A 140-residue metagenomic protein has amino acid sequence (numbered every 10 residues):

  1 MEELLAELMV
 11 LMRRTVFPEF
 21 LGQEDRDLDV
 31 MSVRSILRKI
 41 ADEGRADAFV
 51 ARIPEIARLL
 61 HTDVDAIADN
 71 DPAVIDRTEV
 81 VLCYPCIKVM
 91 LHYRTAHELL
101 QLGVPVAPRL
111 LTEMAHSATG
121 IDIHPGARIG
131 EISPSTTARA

Functional and structural regions predicted by a protein language model:
M1-E113: Terminal amphipathic alpha-helical/low-complexity segments used for targeting or macromolecular assembly
A115-A140: Structural signal for interior beta-strand "rungs" in well-ordered beta-sheet cores of soluble enzyme domains
